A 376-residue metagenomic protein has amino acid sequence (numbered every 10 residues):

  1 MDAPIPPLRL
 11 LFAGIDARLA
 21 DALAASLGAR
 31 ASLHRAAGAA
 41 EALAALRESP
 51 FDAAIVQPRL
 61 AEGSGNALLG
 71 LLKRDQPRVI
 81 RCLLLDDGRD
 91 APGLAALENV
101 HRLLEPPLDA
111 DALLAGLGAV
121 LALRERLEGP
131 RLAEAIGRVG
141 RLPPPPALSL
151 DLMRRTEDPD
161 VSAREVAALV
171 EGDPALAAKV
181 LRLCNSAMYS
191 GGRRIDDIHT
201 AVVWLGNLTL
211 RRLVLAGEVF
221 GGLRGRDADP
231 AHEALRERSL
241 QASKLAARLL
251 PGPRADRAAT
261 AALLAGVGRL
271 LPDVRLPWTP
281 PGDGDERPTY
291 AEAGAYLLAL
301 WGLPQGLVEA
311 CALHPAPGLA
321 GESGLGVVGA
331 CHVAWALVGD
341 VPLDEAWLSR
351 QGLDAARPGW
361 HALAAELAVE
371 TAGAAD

Functional and structural regions predicted by a protein language model:
M1-L8, L19, R350-D376: Terminal helices and disordered tails flanking the catalytic cores of nucleotide-processing hydrolases
D2-P4, R78, D90-E98, R102-R350: Conserved alpha-helical "signature site" that marks functionally important helical segments or helix/loop junctions
I5-L27, R35, A42, A54 (+1 more regions): Conserved acidic segment of CheY-like receiver
I15, L84-G88, P107: Conserved active-site segment of CheY-like receiver
A20, A39, R47, D52-Q76 (+2 more regions): Conserved phosphotransfer microenvironments
R30-A31, F51, V100-H101: Short, well-ordered alpha-helix to beta-strand connector turns
H34-A36, L104: General small-molecule cofactor/ligand-binding pocket signal
L43-A44, L114: Alpha2 helix of the CheY-like receiver
